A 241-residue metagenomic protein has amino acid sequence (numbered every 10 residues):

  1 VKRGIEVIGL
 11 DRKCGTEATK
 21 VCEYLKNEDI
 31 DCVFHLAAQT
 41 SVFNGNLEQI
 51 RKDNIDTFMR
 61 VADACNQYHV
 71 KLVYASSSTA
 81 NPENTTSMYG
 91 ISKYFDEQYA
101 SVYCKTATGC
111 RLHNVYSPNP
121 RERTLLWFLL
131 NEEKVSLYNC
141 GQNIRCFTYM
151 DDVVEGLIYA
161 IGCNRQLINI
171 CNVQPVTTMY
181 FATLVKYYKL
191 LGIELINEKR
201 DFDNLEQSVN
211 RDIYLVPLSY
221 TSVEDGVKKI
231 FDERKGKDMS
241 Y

Functional and structural regions predicted by a protein language model:
V1-V7: Canonical Rossmann dinucleotide-binding motif of NAD(H)/NADP(H)-dependent dehydrogenases/reductases, specifically
V7-L25: Adenosine-cofactor binding site in Rossmann-like domains, unifying the SAM/SAH pocket of S-adenosylmethionine-dependent
V21-D53, A64, T79-P82: NAD(P)H-binding glycine-rich loop region in Rossmannoid oxidoreductase-like domains and their noncatalytic homologs
Y24, M150, T177-T183, I196-Y241: Conserved C-terminal active-site "lid" loop/helix of NAD(P)H-dependent oxidoreductases that clamps the redox cofactor
C32, T57-R60, K71, F95-D96 (+1 more regions): Conserved cofactor-binding/catalytic machinery of classical short-chain dehydrogenase/reductase
H35, M59-G90, T108: Conserved Rossmann-fold NAD(P)-dependent oxidoreductase catalytic core, especially the SDR/UDP-sugar
T86-G90, Y94, Q98-R145, M150-D152 (+1 more regions): NAD(P)-dependent short-chain dehydrogenase/reductase
L129, G156, G162-D201: Mid/C-terminal beta-alpha module of Rossmann-like enzyme folds, strongest in SDR-family dehydrogenases/epimerases
